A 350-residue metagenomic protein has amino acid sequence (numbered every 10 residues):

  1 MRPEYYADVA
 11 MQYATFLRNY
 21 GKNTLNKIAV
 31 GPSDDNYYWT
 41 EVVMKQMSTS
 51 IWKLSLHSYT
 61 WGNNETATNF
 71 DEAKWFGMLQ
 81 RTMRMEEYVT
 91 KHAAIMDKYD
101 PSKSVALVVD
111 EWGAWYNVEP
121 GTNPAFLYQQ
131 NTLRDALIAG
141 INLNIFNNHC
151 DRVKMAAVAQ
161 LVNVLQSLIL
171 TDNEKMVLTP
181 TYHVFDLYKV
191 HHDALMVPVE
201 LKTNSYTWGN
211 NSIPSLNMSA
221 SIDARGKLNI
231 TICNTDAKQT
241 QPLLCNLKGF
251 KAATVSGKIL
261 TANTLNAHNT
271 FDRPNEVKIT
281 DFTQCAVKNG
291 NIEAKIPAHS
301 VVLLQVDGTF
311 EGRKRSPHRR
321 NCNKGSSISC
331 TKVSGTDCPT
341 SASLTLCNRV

Functional and structural regions predicted by a protein language model:
M1, D34-Y38, T60-E65, G113-E119 (+4 more regions): Flexible loop/turn segments at secondary-structure boundaries
R2-L143, L201-N211: Noncatalytic carbohydrate-binding groove/subsite architecture in carbohydrate-active enzymes
S58, S104-K227: Aromatic/acidic polysaccharide-binding cleft in carbohydrate-active enzymes
P120, S167, L195-P198, N229-T231 (+5 more regions): Extended hydrophobic-aromatic, low-complexity segments
I213-K251, G257, A262, H299-Q305: Carbohydrate-binding surface patches
F250-I296: Acidic, Ser/Thr/Pro-rich beta/coil linker or hinge segments at domain junctions
G312-N323: Low-complexity, Pro/Ser/Thr-rich intrinsically disordered segments of extracellular/cell-surface proteins
G325-R349: Secreted, short cysteine-rich peptides and small extracellular cysteine-rich domains stabilized by multiple disulfide
